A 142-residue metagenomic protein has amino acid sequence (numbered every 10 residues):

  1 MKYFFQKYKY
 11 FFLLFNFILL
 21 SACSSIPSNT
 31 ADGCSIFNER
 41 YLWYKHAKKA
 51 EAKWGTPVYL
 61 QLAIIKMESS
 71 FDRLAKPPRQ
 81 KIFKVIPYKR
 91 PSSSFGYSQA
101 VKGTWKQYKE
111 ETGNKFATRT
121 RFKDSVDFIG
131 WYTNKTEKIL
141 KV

Functional and structural regions predicted by a protein language model:
M1-Y3, S35: A general boundary/transition motif marking the beginning of the first structured unit of a protein
Y3-F12: Bacterial N-terminal signal peptides that target proteins for export
L13-F17: Hydrophobic helical h-region of N-terminal Sec-dependent signal peptides in bacterial secretory/periplasmic proteins
S21-A22: C-terminal motif of bacterial Sec signal peptides marking the signal peptidase cleavage site
S25-V142: Catalytic glycan-binding domains that act on GlcNAc-containing polysaccharides
